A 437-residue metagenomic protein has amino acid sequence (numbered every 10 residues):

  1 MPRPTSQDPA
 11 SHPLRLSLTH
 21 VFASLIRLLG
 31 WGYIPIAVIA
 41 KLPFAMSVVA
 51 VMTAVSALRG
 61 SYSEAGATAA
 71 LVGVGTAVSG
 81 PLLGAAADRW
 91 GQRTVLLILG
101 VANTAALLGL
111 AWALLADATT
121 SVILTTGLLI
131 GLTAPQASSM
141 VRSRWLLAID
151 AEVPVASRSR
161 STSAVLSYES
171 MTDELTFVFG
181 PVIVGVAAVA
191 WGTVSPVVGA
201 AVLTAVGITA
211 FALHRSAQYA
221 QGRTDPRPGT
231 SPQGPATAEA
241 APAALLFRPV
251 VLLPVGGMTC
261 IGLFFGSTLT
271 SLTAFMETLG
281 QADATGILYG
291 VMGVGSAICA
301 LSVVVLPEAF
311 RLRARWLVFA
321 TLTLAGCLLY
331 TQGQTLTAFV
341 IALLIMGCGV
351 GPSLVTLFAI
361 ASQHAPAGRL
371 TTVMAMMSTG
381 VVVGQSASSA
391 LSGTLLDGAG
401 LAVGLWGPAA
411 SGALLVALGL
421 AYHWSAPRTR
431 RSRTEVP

Functional and structural regions predicted by a protein language model:
H12-A77, A241-G290: Helix-loop boundary and gating motifs at the non-cytosolic
V38, T119-A137, T259, F339-P352: Hydrophobic core of transmembrane alpha-helices in multi-pass small-molecule transporters, especially MFS/SLC-type
Y62-S63, E152-S170, A282-G286, A367-M377: Loop-to-transmembrane helix entry/capping segments in MFS-fold secondary transporters and related SLC/MFSD carriers
S79-Q92, A188, I298-R313, L396: Helix-to-loop junctions at the C-terminal end of transmembrane segments in multipass secondary transporters
V101-D117, A212, L322-Q334: C-terminal ends and interior cores of transmembrane alpha-helices in multi-pass membrane transporters/permeases
P135-V153, L272, P352-A365: Intracellular juxtamembrane helix-capping segments at the cytosolic ends of symmetry-related transmembrane helices
A314-L357: C-terminal transmembrane helical hairpin of 12-TM major facilitator-type secondary transporters
G368-A399: A late C-terminal transmembrane helix in Major Facilitator Superfamily
